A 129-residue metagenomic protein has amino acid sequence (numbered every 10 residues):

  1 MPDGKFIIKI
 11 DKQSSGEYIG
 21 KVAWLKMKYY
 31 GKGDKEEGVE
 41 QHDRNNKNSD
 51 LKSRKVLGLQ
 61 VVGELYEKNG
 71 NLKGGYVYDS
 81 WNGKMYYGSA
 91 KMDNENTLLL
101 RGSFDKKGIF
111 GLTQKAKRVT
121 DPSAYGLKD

Functional and structural regions predicted by a protein language model:
M1-P2, R101: Short His-Asn-centered micro-motif
P2-G88, K117, D121: Central antiparallel beta-sheet cores of small beta-barrel/beta-sandwich binding domains
E17, T97, T113: A residue-level signal for beta-strand positions that form part of recognition/binding surfaces within mature
E95-F104: Low-complexity, intrinsically disordered Gly/Pro/Thr-rich segments
F104-D129: Edge beta-strand at a domain terminus
